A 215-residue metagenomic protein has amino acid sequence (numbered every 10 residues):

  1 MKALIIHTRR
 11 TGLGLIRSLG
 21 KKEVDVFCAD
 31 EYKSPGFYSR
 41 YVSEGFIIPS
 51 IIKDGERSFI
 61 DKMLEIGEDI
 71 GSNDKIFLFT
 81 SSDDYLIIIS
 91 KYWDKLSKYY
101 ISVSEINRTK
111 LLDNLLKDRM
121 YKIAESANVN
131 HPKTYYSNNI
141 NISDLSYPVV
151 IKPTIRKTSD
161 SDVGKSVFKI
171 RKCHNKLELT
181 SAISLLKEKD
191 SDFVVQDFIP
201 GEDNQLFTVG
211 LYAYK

Functional and structural regions predicted by a protein language model:
M1-I106: ATP-binding N-terminal substructure of ATP-dependent carboxylate-amine bond-forming enzymes
E23-F27, H131-P132, V149, F193: Hydrophobic anchor at the start of a short beta-strand that flanks the dinucleotide cofactor-binding loop
G45-G55, T134-N138, R171-N175: Short acidic-hydrophobic, aromatic-tinged amphipathic segments that line or gate anion-handling sites
Y99-I101, I106-V129: Glycine-/Pro-rich loop/turn segments that contact NAD(P) or position catalytic residues in Rossmann-like domains
T109-K110, S137-I142, T154-T158, L177-E178 (+1 more regions): Short acidic/polar capping segments at secondary-structure boundaries
K133, P148-A182, L206-T208: Glycine-rich phosphate-binding loop of ATP-grasp-fold ATP-dependent ligases
C173-K215: Phosphate-binding site of ATP-dependent enzymes
